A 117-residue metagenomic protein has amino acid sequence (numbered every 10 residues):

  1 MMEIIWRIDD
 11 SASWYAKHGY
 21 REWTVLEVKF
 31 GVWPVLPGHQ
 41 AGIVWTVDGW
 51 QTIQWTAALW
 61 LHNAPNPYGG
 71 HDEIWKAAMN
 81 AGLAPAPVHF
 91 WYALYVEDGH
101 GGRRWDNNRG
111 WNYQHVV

Functional and structural regions predicted by a protein language model:
M1-V117: Glycan-association/targeting regions that enable binding to alpha-glucans and other polysaccharides
